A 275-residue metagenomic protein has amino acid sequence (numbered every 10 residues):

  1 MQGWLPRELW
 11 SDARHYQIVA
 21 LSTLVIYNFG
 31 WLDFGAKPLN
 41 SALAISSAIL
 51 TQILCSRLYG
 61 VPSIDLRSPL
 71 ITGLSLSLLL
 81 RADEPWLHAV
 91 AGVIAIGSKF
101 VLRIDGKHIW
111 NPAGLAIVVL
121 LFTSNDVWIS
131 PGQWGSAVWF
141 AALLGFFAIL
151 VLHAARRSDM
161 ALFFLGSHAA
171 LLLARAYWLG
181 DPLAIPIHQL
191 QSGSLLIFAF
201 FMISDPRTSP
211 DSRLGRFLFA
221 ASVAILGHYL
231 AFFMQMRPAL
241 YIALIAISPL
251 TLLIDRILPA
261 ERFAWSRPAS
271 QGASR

Functional and structural regions predicted by a protein language model:
M1-S56: N-terminal signal-anchor module of multipass membrane proteins
Q2-L5, I49-P62, I94-H108, F146-S158 (+2 more regions): C-terminal ends of transmembrane helices
Q2-V19, L171-R275: C-terminal transmembrane helix-loop-helix hairpin of multi-pass membrane proteins
L5-H15, G35-K37, C55-I64, L78-E84 (+4 more regions): Short, amphipathic, aromatic/basic-enriched membrane-interface segments that mark the entry/exit of transmembrane
A20-Y27, A48-Q52, P69-S77, A91-S98 (+4 more regions): Hydrophobic, membrane-inserted alpha-helices
L32-S47, S77-V90, V127-A142, L183-L195: Structural signature of hydrophobic alpha-helical transmembrane segments
V61-G135: Membrane-interface helix-loop-helix junctions at boundaries between adjacent transmembrane segments
K107-G180, I185-I187: Long hydrophobic alpha-helical segments that form multi-pass transmembrane helix bundles in integral membrane proteins
